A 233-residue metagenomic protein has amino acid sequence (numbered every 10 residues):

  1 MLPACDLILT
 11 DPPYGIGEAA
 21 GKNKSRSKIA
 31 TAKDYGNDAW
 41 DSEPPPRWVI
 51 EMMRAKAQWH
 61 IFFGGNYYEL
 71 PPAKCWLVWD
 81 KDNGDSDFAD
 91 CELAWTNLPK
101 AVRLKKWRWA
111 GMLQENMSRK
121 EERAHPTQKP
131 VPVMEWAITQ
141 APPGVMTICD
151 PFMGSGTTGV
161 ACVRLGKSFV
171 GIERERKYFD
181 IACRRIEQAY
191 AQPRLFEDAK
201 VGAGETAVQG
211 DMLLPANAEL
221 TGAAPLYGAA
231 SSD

Functional and structural regions predicted by a protein language model:
M1-T10, Y14, E18-N37, R54-S232: Class I S-adenosyl-L-methionine
K33-R47: A short acidic, glycine-rich active-site loop that binds or catalyzes chemistry on phosphate/adenosine moieties
P44-K56: A short, N-terminal amphipathic alpha-helix
